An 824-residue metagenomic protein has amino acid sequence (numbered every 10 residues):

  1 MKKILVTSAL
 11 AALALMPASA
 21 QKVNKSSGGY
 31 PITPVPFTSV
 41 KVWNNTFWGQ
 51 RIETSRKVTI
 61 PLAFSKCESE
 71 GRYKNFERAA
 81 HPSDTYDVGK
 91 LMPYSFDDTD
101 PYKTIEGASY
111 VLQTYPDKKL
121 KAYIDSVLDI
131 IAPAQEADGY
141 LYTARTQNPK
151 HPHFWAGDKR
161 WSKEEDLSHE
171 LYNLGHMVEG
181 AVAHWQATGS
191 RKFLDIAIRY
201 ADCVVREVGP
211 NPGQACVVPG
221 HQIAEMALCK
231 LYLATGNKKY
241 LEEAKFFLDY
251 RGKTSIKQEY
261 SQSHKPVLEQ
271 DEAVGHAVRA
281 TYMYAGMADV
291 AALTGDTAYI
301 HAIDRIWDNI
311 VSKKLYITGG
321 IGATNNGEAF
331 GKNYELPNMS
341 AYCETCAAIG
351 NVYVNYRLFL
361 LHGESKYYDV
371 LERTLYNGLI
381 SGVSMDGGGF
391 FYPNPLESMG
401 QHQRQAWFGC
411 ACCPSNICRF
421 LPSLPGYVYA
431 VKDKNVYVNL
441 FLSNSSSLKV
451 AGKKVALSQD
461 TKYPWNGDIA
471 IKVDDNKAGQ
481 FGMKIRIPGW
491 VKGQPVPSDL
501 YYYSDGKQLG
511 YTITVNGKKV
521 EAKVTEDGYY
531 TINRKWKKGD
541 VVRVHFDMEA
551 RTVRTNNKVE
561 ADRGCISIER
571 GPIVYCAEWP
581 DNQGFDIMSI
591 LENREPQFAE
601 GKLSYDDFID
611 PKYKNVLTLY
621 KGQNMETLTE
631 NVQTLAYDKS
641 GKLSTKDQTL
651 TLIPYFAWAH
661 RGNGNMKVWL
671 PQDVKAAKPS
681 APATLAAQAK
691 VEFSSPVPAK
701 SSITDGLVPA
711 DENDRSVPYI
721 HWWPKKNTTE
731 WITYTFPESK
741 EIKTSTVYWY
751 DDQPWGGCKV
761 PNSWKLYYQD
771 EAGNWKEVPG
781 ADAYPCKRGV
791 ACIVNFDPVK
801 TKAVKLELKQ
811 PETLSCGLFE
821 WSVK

Functional and structural regions predicted by a protein language model:
M1-K22: Bacterial Sec-dependent N-terminal signal peptides
K22-K118, A122, P152-A187, Q222-K239 (+5 more regions): Aromatic (Trp/Tyr) and acidic
Q147-S168, L194, R199-A215: Asp-box/WD-like beta-propeller blade repeats and closely related beta-sheet repeat scaffolds
A244, I303, D369-N377, G382-K472 (+4 more regions): C-terminal beta-rich recognition modules with glycine/proline-rich loops and embedded aromatic residues
M483, Y511-I513, W764-L766: Short beta-strand elements bearing conserved aromatic residues within extracellular beta-rich modules
K678-A681, N713-P779, Y784-K824: Aromatic, loop-rich ligand-recognition surfaces of beta-strand-rich domains
P679-N713: Predominantly extracellular/luminal regions of secreted and cell-surface proteins, especially disulfide-bonded
